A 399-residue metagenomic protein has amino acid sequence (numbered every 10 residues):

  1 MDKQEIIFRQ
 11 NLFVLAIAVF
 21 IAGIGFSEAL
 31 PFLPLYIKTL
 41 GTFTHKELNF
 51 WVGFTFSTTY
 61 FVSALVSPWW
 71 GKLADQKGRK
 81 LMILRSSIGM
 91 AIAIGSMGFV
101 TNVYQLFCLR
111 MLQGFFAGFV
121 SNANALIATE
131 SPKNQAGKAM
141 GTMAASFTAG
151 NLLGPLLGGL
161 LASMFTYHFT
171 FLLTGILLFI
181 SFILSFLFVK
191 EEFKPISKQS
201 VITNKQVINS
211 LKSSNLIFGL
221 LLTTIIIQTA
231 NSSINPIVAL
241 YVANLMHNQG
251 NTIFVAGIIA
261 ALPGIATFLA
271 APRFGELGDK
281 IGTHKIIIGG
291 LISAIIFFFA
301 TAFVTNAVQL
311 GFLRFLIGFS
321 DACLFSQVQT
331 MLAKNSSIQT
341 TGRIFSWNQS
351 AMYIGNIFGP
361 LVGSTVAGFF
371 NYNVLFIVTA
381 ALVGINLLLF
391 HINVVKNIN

Functional and structural regions predicted by a protein language model:
M1-R9, K190-L220: Juxtamembrane intracellular "pre-TM" segments in multi-pass secondary transporters
F32-N49, I237-F254: Short amphipathic helix-loop junctions that connect adjacent transmembrane helices in Major Facilitator Superfamily/SLC
F54-W70, A261-R273: Central cavity-lining transmembrane alpha-helices of secondary-active solute carriers, predominantly the Major
A64-T101, G278-H284: Conserved MFS/SLC helix-loop-helix module at the cytosolic interface between two early adjacent transmembrane helices
L81-S96, G175, K285-A300, A380: Structural signature of the two symmetry-related core transmembrane helices
A93, Y104-L112, F297, V308-L316: Paired small-residue
L109-T148, T330-M331: Cytoplasmic helix-loop-helix junction between adjacent transmembrane helices in 12-TM secondary transporters
T170-L187, L375-H391: Symmetry-related core transmembrane helices of the 12-TM Major Facilitator Superfamily/SLC fold
